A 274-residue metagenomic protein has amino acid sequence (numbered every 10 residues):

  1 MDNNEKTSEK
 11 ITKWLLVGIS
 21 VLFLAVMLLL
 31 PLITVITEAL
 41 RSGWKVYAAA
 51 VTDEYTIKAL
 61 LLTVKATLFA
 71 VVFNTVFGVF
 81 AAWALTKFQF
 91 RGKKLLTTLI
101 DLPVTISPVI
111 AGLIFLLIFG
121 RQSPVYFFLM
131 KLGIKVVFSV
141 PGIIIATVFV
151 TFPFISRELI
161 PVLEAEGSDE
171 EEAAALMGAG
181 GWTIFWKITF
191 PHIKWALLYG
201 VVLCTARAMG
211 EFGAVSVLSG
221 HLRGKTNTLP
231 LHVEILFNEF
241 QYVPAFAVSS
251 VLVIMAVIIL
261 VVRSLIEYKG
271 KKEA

Functional and structural regions predicted by a protein language model:
D2-K6, W44-T52, I57, G92-K93 (+3 more regions): Membrane-interfacial helix termini and adjacent extracytoplasmic/periplasmic loops of multi-pass transporters
D2-S8, F69-D101, L113-L117, F127-F128 (+1 more regions): Transmembrane-helix boundary motif in ABC transporter permease subunits
T7, I11, L61, R91-L95 (+2 more regions): Amphipathic cytosolic juxtamembrane alpha-helices at the membrane-cytosol interface of multi-pass membrane transporters
T7, V35-V72, K87-F90, L236-Q241: Periplasmic/extracellular loop-to-transmembrane helix junction in inner-membrane transport proteins
S8-I19, M27-L30, T34, G92 (+3 more regions): C-terminal transmembrane helix and the adjacent membrane-cytosol boundary/short C-terminal tail of inner/organellar
S8-T12, A49, E54, F212-V262: Interhelical loop and adjacent transmembrane-helix boundary motif in polytopic membrane transport permeases
G18-V21, V72, L102, F149-G167 (+2 more regions): Transmembrane alpha-helices
V26, L61, K65-F77, A81 (+5 more regions): Hydrophobic alpha-helical transmembrane segments of multipass integral membrane proteins, especially permease/channel
